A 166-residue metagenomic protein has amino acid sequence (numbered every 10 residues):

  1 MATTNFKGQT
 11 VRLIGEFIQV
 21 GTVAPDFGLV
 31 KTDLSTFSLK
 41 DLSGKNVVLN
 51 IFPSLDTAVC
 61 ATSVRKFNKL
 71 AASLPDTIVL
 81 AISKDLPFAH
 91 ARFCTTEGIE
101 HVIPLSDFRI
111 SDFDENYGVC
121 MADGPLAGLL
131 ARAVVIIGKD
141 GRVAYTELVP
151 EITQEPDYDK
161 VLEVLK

Functional and structural regions predicted by a protein language model:
M1-K166: Chalcogenol-based redox active-site neighborhoods
